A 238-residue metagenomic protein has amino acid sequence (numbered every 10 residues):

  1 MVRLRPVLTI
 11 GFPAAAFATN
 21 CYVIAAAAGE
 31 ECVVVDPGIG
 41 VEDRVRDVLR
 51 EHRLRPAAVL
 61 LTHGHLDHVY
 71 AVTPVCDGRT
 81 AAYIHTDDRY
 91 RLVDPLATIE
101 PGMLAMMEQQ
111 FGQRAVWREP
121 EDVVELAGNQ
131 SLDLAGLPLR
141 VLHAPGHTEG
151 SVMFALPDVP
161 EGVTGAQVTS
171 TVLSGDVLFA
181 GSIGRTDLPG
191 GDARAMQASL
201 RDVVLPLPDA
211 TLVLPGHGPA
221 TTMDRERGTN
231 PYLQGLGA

Functional and structural regions predicted by a protein language model:
V2-H52, F154-A166, S170-L173: Conserved beta-strand hairpin/beta-sheet module of binuclear metal-dependent hydrolase folds, prominently
V2-L8, Q110-R114, A135-L139: Short Pro/Gly-enriched beta-strand edge/turn motifs at strand-loop
F12-A14, E121-V123, H143-P145: Short Gly/Pro-enriched turn/cap motifs at secondary-structure boundaries
A16-A18, L126, T148-G150: Short acidic/glycine-enriched loop/turn segments that link adjacent beta-strands
I24, T62, A144: Conserved S/T- and glycine-rich ATP-binding loop of Class I adenylate-forming
E30, G40, T98-G102, L137-G237: Metallo-beta-lactamase
V35, Y83-I84, S174, P215: Hydrophobic residues in well-ordered beta-strands that form the structural core
I39-D43, D47-D133, V159-G162, G228-L236: Active-site HxH/HxHxD metal-binding segment of metal-dependent hydrolases
